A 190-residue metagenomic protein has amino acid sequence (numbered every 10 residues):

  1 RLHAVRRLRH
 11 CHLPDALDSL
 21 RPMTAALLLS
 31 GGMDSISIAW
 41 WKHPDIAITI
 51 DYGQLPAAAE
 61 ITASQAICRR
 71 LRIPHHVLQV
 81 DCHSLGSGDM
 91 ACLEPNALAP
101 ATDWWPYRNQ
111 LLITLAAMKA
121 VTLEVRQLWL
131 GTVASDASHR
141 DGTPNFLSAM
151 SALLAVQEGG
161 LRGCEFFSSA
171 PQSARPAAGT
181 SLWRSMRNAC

Functional and structural regions predicted by a protein language model:
R7, L17-N188: ATP-dependent adenylation/nucleotidyltransferase module used to activate substrates
